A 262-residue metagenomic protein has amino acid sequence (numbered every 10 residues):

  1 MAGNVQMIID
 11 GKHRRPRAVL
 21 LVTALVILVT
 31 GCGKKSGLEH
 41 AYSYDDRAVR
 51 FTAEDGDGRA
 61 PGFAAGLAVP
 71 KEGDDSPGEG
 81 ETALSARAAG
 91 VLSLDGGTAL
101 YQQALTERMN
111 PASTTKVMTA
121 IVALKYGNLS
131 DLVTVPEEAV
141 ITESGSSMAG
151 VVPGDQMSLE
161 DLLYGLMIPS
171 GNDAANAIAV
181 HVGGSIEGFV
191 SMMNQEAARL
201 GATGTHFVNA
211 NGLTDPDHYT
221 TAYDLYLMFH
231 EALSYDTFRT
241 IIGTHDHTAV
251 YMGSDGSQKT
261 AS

Functional and structural regions predicted by a protein language model:
A2-D10: Juxtamembrane low-complexity tails/linkers enriched in Ser/Thr-Pro and polybasic
I9-V19: Bacterial N-terminal signal peptides that target proteins for export
R17-A18, E160, R239: Alpha-helical transmembrane segments of integral membrane proteins
L21-A24: Sec-dependent N-terminal signal peptides
V29-G31: C-terminal motif of bacterial Sec signal peptides marking the signal peptidase cleavage site
G33-K35: Bacterial signal peptide processing site
G37-Y223, L227-D236: Active-site-adjacent loops and short helices of periplasmic peptidoglycan-processing enzymes
F229-S262: Extracytoplasmic
